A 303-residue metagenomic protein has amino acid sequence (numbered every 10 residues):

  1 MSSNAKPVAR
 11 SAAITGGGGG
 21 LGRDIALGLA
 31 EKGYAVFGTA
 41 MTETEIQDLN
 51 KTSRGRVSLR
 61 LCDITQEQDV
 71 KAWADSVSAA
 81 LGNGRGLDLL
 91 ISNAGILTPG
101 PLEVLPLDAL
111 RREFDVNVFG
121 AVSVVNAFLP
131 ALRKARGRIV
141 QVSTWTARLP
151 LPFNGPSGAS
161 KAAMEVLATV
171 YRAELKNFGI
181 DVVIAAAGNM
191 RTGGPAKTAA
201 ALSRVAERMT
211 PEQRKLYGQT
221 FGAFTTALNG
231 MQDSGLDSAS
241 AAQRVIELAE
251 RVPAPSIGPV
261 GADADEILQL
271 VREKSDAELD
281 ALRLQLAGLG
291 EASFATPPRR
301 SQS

Functional and structural regions predicted by a protein language model:
G16-G19: Conserved glycine-rich cofactor-binding loop
K32-Q47: Conserved glycine-rich Rossmann-like NAD(P)H-binding loop of the short-chain dehydrogenase/reductase
C62-D75, L107: The beta1-alpha1 cofactor-binding region of Rossmann-like NAD(H)/NADP(H)-dependent oxidoreductases
N93-T98: Conserved NAD(P)H cofactor-binding loop of Rossmann-fold oxidoreductase domains
P101-L102, A109-R111: Substrate-binding pocket helix/loop in short-chain dehydrogenase/reductase
V125, S160-A163: Active-site helix of classical SDR
N177-A254: SDR active-site lid
